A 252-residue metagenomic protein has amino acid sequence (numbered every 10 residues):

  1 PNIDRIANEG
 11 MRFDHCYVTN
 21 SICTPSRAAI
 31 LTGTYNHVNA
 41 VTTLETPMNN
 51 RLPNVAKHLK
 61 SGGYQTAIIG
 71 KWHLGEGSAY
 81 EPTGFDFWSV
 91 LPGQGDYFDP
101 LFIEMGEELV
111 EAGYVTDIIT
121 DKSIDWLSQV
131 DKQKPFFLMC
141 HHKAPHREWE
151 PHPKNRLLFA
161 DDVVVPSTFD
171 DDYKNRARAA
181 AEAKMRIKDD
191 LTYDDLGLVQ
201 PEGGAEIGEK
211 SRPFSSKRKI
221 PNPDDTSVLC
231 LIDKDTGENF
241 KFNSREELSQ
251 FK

Functional and structural regions predicted by a protein language model:
P1-K252: Formylglycine-dependent sulfatase
